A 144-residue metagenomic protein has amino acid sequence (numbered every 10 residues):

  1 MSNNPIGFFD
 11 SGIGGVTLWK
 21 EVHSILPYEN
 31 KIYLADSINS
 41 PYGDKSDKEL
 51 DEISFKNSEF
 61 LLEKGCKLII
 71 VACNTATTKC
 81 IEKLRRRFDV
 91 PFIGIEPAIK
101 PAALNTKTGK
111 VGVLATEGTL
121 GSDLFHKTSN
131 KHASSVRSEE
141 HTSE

Functional and structural regions predicted by a protein language model:
M1-S143: Non-catalytic structural scaffold of enzyme domains
